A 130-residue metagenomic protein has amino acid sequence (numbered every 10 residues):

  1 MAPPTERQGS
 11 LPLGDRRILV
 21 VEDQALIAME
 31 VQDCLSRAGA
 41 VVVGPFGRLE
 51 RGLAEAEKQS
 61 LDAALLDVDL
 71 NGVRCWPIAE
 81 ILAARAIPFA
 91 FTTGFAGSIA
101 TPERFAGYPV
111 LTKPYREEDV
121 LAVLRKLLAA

Functional and structural regions predicted by a protein language model:
M1-R17, R116-A130: Non-catalytic signal-transmission and effector/linker regions of two-component phosphorelay proteins
E22: Conserved acidic carboxylate
A25-G44: Two-component/phosphorelay signaling modules centered on CheY-like receiver
P45-A63: Acidic, metal-coordinating helix/loop segments flanking the phosphotransfer/catalytic sites of two-component signaling
D67: Active-site residues of response regulator receiver
G72-P77: Acidic catalytic/metal-coordinating carboxylates
T92-T93: Hydrophobic/aromatic residues positioned on beta-strands within the core alpha/beta folds
K113: A Lys-centered signature of the CheY-like receiver
